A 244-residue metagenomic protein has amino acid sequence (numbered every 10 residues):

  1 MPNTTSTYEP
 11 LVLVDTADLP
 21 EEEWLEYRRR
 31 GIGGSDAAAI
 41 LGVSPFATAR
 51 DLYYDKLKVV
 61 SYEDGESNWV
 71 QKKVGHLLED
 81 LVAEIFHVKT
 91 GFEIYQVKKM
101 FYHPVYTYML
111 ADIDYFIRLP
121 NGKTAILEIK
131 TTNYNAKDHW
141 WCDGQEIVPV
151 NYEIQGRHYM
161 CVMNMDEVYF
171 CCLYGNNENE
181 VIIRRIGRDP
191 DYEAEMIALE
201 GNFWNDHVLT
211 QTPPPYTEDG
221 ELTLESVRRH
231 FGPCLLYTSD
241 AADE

Functional and structural regions predicted by a protein language model:
M1-L77: Charged, glycine-rich intrinsically disordered N-terminal tails and low-complexity linkers that flank
P2, A47, L57-S67, A83-E84 (+2 more regions): Secondary-structure transition motif
R50, A83, G156: Generic structural marker for isolated residues within well-ordered, non-membrane alpha-helices of soluble domains
K72, V88-I113, I117-V208: Nucleic-acid nuclease catalytic cores
V74-L81, Y192: Short amphipathic alpha-helical segments
L199-L236: Short, positively charged
Y237-E244: Conserved small/polar residues in nucleotide/adenosyl-binding loops
